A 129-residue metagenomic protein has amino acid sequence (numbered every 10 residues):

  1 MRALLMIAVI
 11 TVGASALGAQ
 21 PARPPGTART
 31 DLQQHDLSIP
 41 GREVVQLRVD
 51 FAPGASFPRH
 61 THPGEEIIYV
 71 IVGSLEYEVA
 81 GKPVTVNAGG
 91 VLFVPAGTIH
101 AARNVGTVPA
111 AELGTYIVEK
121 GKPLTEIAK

Functional and structural regions predicted by a protein language model:
R2-V45, F93, P123-K129: A short, N-terminal "cap"/entry segment at the start of jelly-roll beta-barrel domains of the cupin/DSBH fold
R42-V44, G54-Y69: A short beta-loop-beta micro-motif enriched in histidine and acidic residues
F51, G81-G97: Short acidic-glycine-tyrosine-enriched beta hairpin
S56-P58, E76, L92, A96-R103: Histidine-centered metal-chelating micro-motifs
R59, I68-Y69, E78, F93-V94 (+1 more regions): Structural recognition of the beta-strand scaffold that forms the well-ordered cores of secreted hydrolase catalytic
P63-G81, A88-G90: Glycine- and acidic-residue-biased ligand/ion/polar-headgroup-sensing regions
T85-N87, V91-L92, T107, L124-I127: All-alpha RGS (Regulator of G-protein Signaling) helical domain and cognate RGS-like helical scaffolds
T98-K122: Ligand-binding loop in jelly-roll beta-barrel domains
